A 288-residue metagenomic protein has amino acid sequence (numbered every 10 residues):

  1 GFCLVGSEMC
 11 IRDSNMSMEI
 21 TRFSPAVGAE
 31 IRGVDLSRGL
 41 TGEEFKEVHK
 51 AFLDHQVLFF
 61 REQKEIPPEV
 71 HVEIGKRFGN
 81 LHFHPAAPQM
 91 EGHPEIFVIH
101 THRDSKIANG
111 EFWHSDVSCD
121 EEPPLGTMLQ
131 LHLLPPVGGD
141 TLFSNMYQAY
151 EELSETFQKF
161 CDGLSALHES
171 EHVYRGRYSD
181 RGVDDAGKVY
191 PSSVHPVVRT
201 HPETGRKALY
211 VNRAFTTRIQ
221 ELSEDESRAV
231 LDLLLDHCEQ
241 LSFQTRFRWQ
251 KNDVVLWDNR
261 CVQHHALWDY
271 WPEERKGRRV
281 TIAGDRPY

Functional and structural regions predicted by a protein language model:
G1-D13: Single conserved hydrophobic/aromatic residue that forms the stacking wall/gate of nucleotide- or nucleobase-binding
N15-V254, N259-Y288: Non-heme Fe(II) oxygenase catalytic core, chiefly the N-lobe of the double-stranded beta-helix
